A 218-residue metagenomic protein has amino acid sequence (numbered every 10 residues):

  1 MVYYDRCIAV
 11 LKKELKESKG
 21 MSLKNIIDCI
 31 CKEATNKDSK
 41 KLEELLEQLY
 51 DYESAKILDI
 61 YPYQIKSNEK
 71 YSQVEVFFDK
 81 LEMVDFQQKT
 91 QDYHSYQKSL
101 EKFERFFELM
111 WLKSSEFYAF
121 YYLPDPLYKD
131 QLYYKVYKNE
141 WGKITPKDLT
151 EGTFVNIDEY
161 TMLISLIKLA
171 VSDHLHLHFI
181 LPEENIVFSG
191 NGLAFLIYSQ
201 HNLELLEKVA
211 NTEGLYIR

Functional and structural regions predicted by a protein language model:
V2-A194, Q200-R218: Structured alpha/beta or helical-core interaction and ligand-binding surfaces enriched in interleaved
